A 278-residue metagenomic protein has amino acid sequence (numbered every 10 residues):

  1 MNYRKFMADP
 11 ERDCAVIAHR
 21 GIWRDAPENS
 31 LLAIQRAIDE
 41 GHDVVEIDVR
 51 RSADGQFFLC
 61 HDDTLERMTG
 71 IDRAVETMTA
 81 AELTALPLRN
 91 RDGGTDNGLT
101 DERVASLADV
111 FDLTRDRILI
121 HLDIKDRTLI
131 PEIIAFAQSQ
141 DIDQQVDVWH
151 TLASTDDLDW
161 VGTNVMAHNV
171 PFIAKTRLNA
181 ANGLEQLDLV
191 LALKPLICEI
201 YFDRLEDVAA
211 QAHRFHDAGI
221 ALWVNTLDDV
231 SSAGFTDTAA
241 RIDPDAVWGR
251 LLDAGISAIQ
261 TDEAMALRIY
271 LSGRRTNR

Functional and structural regions predicted by a protein language model:
M1-R278: Phosphate-group recognition and catalysis centered on beta-loop-alpha active-site segments
